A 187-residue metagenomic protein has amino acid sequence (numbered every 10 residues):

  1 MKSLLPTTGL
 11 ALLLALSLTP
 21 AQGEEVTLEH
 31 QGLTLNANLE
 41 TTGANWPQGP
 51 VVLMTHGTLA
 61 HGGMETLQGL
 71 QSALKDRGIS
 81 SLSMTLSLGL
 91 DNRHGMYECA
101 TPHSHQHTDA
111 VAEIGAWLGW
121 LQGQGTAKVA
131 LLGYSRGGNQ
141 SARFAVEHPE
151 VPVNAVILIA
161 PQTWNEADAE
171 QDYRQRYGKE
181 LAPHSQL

Functional and structural regions predicted by a protein language model:
T8-S17: Bacterial N-terminal signal peptides
A21-A44: N-terminal cap/lid segment of alpha/beta-hydrolase-fold proteins
L35, P102-H105, P152-L187: The alpha/beta-hydrolase serine catalytic core
W46-P47, V52-R77, S81-L86: Short, surface-exposed "cap/lid" segments of acyl-processing enzymes
S87-H105: Cap/lid segment of the alpha/beta-hydrolase catalytic domain
T101-G123: Alpha/beta-hydrolase active-site loop
L131-G133, I159: Short beta-strand immediately N-terminal to the catalytic nucleophile in serine-hydrolase-like folds
G133-G137, S141: Gly/Ala-rich beta-loop-alpha elbow adjacent to hydrolase catalytic centers
